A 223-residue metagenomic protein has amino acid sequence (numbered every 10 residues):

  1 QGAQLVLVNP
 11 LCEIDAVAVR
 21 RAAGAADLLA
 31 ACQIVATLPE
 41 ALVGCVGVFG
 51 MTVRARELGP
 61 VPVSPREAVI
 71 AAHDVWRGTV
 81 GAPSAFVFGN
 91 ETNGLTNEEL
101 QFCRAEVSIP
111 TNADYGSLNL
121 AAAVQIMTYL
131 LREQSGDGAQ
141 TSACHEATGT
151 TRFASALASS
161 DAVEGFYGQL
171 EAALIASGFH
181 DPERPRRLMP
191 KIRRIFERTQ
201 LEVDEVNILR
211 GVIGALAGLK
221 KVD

Functional and structural regions predicted by a protein language model:
Q1-D223: Post-transcriptional modification and biogenesis factors for structured RNAs of the translation apparatus
